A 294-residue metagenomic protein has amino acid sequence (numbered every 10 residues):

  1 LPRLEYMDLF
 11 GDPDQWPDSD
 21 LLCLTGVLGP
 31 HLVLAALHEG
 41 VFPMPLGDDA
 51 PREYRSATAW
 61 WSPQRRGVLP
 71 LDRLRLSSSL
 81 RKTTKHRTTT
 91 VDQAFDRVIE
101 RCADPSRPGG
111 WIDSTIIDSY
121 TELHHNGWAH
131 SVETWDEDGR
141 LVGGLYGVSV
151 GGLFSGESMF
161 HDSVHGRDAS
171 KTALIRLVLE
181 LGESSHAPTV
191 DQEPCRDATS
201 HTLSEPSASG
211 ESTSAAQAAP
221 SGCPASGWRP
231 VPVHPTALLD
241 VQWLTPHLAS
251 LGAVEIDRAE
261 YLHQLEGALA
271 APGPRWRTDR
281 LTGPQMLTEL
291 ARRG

Functional and structural regions predicted by a protein language model:
L1-G294: N-acyltransferase acceptor-side catalytic subdomain
